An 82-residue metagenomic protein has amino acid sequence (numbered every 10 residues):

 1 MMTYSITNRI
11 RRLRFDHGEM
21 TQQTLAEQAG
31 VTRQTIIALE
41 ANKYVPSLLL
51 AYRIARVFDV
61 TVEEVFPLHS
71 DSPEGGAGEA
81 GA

Functional and structural regions predicted by a protein language model:
R9-E27: Short basic helix-loop element that most often maps to the first helix and adjoining turn of HTH DNA-binding modules
R14, E40, F58, H69: DNA major-groove recognition helix of helix-turn-helix
V31-V45: Recognition helix of helix-turn-helix/homeodomain-like DNA-binding domains that insert into the DNA major groove
L49-E64: DNA major-groove recognition helix of helix-turn-helix/homeodomain DNA-binding modules
F66-A82: Short, charged recognition helix plus adjacent turn of helix-turn-helix-like nucleic-acid-binding domains
